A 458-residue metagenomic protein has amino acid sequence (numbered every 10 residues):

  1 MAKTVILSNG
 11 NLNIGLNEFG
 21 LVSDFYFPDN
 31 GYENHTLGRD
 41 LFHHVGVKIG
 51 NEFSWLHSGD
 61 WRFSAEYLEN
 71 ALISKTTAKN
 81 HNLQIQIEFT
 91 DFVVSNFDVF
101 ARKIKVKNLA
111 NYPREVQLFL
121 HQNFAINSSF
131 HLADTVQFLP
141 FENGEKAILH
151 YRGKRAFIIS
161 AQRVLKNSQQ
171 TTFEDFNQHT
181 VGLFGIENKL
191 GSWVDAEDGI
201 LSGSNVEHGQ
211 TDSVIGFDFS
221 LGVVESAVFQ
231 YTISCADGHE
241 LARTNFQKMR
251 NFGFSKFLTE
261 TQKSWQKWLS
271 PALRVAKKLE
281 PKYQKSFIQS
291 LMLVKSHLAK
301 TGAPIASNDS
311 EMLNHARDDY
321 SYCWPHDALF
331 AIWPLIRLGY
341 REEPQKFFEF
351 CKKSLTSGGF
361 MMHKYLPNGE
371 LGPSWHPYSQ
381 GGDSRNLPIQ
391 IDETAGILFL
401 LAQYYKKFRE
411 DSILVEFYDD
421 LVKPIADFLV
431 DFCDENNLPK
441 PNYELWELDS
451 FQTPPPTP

Functional and structural regions predicted by a protein language model:
M1, T77-K79, L83-A196, S213-I215 (+1 more regions): Polysaccharide-binding surfaces and accessory modules of carbohydrate-active proteins
M1-H81, R152, F157-D195, E260-E280 (+1 more regions): An extended acidic
M1-L7, G191-V194, G238-L241, F252-C323 (+1 more regions): Low-complexity, Ser/Thr/Pro/Gly-enriched N-terminal "stalk/linker" regions
A65, R114, F219-H239: Short Pro-Gly-centered flexible turn/kink motifs
A65-N70, T77, G302-L313, Y322-C323 (+1 more regions): Helix-terminus loop motifs that line ligand-binding clefts
F89-F92, G203-V206, I215-L221: Beta-strand-rich interaction surfaces with strong enrichment in secreted/lumenal proteins
S270-P281, M292-S296, L329-E342, G382 (+3 more regions): Well-ordered alpha-helical scaffold segments within catalytic/enzyme domains
W324-R337, Q390-T394, V422, D449-P458: An alpha-helical repeat/solenoid feature that recognizes helix-turn-helix modules
